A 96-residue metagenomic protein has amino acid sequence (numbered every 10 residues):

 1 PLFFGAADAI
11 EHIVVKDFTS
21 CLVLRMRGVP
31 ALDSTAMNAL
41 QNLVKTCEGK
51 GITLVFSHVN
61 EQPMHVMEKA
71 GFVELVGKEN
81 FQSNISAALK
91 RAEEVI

Functional and structural regions predicted by a protein language model:
P1-I96: Structured cytosolic domains appended to multi-pass membrane proteins
